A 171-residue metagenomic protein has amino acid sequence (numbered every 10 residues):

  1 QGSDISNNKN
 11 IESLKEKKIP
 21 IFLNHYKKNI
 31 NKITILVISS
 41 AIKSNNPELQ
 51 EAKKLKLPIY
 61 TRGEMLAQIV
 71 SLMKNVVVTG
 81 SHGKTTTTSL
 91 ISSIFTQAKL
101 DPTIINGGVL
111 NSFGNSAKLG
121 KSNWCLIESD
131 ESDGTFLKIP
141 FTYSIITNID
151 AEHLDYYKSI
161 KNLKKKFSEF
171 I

Functional and structural regions predicted by a protein language model:
Q1, T34-I35: Short active-site oxyanion
Q1-S13, P102: NAD(P)-binding Rossmann-fold cofactor-contacting core
E16, L23-T34, S40-I171: Phosphate-binding loop of NTP-binding sites
